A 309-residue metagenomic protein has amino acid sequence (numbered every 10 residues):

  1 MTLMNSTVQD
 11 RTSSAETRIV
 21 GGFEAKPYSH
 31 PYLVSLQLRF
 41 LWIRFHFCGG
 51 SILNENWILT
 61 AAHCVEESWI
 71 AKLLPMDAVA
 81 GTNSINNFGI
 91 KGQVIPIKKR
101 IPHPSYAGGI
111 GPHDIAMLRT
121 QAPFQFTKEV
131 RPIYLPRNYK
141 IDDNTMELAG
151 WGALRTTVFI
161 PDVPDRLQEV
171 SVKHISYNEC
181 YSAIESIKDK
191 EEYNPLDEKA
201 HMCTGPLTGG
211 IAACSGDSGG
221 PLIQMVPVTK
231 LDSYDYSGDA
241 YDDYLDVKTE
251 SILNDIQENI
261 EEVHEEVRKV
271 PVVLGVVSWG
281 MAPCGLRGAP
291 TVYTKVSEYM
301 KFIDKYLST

Functional and structural regions predicted by a protein language model:
M1-L59, T82, K248, D255-N259: Protease-domain processing segments flanking chymotrypsin-fold serine proteases, especially trypsin-like
E24-S29, I52, I70-K72, G89 (+5 more regions): Extracellular/periplasmic catalytic domains that process cell-envelope and extracellular macromolecules
Y32-L36, I58-T60, A116-R119, M146-W151 (+1 more regions): A structural motif
S35-L41, N144-E147, T157, P161-T309: Extracellular trypsin-like serine protease catalytic domains
L36-R39, I58-A61, V65-G108, E147 (+1 more regions): Conserved H-D interstitial segment of serine endopeptidase catalytic domains
L41, E55-I58, C64-V65, N83-I85 (+8 more regions): Conserved beta-strand elements of beta-rich interaction domains across eukaryotes, especially beta-propellers
I58-A62, G111-P136: Conserved active-site neighborhood of the chymotrypsin/trypsin-like protease fold
W69, G89, P102-A107, P123-S171: Active-site substrate-binding loop(s) of clan PA
